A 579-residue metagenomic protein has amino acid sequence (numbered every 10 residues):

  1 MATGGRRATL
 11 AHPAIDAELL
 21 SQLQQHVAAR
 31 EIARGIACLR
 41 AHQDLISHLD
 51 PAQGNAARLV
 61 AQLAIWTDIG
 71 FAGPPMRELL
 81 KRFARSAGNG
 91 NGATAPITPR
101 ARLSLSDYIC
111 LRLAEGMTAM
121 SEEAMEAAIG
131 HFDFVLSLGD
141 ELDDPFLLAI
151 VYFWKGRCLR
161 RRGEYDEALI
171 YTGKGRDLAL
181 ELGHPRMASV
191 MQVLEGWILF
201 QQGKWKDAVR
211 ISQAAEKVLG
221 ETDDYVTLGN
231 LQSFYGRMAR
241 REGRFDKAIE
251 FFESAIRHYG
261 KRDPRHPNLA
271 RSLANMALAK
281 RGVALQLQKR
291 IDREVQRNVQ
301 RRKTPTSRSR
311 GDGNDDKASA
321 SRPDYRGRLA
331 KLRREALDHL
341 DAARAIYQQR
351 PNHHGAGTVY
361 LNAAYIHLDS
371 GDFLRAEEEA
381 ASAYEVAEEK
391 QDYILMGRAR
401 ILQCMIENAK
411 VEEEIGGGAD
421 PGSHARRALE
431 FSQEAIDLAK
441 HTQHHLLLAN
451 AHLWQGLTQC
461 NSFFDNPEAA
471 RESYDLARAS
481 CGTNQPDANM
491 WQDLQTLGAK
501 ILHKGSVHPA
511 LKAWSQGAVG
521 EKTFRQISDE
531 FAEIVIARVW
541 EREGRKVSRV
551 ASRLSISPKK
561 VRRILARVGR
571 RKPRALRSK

Functional and structural regions predicted by a protein language model:
A17, N55-R58, S106-C110, I150 (+9 more regions): Residue register of alpha-helical TPR repeats
H26, R112, A119, Y152 (+15 more regions): Residue at a conserved register position within TPR or TPR-like alpha-solenoid repeats
A29, E122, K155, R162 (+11 more regions): Structural motif corresponding to the intra-repeat A-B loop/turn of tetratricopeptide repeats
I32, G73, M125, P145 (+15 more regions): TPR-repeat structural position
Q43-L45, K81-T98, D133-D140, G173-H184 (+7 more regions): Amphipathic alpha-helical segments of tetratricopeptide repeats
A513-K579: Bacterial C-terminal helix-turn-helix
